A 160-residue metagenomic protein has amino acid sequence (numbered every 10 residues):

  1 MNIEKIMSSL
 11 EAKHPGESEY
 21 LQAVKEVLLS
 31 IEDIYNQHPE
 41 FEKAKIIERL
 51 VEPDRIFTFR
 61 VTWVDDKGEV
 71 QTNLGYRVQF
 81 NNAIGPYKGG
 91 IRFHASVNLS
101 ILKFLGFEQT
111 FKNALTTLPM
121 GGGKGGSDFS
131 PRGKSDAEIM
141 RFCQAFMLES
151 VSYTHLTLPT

Functional and structural regions predicted by a protein language model:
N2-Y153: Metallocofactor- and cofactor-centric catalytic cores in central/energy metabolism, strongly enriched
T154-T160: Conserved small/polar residues in nucleotide/adenosyl-binding loops
